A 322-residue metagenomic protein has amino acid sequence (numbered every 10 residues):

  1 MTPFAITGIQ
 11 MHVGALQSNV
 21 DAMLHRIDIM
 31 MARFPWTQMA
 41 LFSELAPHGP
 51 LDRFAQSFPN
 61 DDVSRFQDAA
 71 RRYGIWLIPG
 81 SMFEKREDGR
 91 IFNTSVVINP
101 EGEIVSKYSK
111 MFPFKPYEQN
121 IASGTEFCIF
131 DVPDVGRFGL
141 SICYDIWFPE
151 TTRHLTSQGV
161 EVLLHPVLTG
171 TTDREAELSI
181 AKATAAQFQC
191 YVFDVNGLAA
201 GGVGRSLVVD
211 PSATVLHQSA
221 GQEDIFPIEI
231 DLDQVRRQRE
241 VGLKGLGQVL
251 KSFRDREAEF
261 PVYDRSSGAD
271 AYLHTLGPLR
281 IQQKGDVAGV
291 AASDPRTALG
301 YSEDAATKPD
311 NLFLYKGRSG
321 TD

Functional and structural regions predicted by a protein language model:
M1-G14: Short beta-strand segments enriched in small/hydrophobic residues
T7-I9, L41, I78, S106 (+2 more regions): Hydrophobic/aromatic beta-strand patches that form the interior of the parallel beta-sheet core in alpha/beta enzyme
Q10-H12, S109, N196: Residue-level recognition of beta-strand->loop/alpha-helix junctions
G14-E101, K107, R153, G170-A186: Cys-nucleophile CN-hydrolase/nitrilase-fold catalytic domain and related Cys-dependent amidase chemistry that acts on
N19-M23, M30, R72, W76 (+4 more regions): Eukaryotic scaffold repeat domains enriched in small/polar residues
F58-L77, I146-F226: CN hydrolase (nitrilase-like) catalytic-core segments centered on the catalytic cysteine and neighboring Lys/Glu
S64, R86-E161, G170-S179, A183 (+1 more regions): Active-site catalytic loop in hydrolytic enzyme cores
I129, G197-D322: C-terminal beta-strand edge segments of enzyme domains
